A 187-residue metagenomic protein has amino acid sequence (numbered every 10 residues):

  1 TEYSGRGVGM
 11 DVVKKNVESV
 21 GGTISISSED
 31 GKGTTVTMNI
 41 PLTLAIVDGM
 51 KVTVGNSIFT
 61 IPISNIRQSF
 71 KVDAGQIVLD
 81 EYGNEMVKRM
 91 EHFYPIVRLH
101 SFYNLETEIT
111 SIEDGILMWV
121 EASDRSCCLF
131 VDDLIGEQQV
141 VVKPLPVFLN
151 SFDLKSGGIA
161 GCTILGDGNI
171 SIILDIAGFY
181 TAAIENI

Functional and structural regions predicted by a protein language model:
E2-I187: Glycine/threonine-rich ATP-lid/beta-loop region of ATP-binding domains
